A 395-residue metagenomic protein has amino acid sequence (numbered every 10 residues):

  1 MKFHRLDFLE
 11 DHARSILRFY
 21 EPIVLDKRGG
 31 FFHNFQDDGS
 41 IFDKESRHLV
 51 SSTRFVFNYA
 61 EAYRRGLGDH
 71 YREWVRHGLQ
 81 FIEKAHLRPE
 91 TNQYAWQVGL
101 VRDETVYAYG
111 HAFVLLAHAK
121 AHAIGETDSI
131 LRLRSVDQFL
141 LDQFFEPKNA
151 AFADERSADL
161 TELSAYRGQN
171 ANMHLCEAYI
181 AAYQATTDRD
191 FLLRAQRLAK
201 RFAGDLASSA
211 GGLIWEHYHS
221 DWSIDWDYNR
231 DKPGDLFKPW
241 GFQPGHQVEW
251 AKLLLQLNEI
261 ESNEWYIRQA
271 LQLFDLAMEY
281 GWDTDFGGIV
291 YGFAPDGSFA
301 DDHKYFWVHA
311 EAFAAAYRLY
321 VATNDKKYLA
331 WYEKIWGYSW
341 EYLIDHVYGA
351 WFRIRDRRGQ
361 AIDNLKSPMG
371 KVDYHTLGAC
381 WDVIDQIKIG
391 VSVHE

Functional and structural regions predicted by a protein language model:
M1-E395: Glycan-recognition and catalytic cores of secretory/periplasmic carbohydrate-active enzymes
